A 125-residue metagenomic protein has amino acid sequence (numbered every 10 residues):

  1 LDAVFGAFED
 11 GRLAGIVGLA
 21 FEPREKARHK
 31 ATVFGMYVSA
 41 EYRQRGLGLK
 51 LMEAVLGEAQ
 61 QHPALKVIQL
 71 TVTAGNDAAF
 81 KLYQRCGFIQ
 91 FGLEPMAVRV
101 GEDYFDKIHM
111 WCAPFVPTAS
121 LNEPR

Functional and structural regions predicted by a protein language model:
L1-E41, M52-A54, E58, A113-V116 (+1 more regions): Acetyl-CoA-dependent GNAT
A7, V17, K30-F34, L47-A54 (+2 more regions): Conserved N-terminal glycine/acidic-rich loop preference
G35-Y37, Q69-T71, H109-W111: Short aromatic/hydrophobic contact patches that present stacked aromatics for nucleic-acid/ligand binding
S39-R45, A74-G75: Active-site acidic-Proline motif in GNAT/NAT acetyltransferases
Q44, G57-Q61, I89: Conserved amphipathic alpha-helical interaction elements at protein-protein interfaces in regulatory, energy-coupling
M52, A59-T71: Conserved GNAT acetyl-CoA-binding A-motif
Q69-V72, Q84, I89-F105: Conserved catalytic-core motifs of GNAT/GCN5-like acyltransferases
D103-R125: Terminal substrate-recognition subdomain of acyl/acetyltransferases
